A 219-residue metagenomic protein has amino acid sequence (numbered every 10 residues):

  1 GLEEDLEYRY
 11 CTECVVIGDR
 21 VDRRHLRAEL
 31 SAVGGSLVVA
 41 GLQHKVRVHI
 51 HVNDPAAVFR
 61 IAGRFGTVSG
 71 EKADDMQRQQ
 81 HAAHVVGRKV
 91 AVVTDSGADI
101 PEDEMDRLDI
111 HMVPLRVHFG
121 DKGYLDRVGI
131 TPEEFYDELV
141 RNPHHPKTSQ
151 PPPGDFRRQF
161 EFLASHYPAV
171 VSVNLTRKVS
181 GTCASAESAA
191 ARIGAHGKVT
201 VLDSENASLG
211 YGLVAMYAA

Functional and structural regions predicted by a protein language model:
G1-A219: N-terminal loops that bind phosphate or other acidic moieties and the adjacent beta-alpha structural core
